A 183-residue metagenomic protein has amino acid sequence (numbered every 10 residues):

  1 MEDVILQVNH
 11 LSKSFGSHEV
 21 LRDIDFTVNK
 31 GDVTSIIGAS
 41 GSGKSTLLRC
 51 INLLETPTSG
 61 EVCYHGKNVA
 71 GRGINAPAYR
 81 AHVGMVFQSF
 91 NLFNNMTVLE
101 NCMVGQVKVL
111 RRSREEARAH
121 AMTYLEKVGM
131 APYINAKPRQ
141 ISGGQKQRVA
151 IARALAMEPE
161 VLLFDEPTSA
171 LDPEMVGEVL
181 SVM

Functional and structural regions predicted by a protein language model:
D3-M183: ABC family nucleotide-binding domain
